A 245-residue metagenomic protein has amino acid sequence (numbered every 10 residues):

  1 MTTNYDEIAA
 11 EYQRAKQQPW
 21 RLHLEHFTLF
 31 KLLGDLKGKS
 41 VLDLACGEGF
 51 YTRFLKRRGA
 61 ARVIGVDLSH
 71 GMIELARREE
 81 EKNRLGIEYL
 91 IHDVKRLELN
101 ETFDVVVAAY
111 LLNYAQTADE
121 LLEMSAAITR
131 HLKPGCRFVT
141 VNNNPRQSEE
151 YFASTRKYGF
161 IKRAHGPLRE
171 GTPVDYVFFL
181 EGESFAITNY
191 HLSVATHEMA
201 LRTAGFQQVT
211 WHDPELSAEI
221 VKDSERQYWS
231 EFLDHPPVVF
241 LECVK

Functional and structural regions predicted by a protein language model:
M1-L36, F50-F54: Conserved class I S-adenosyl-L-methionine
G38-S40: Nucleotide donor/acceptor-binding cores
L42-L44, E48-R96: Class I SAM-dependent methyltransferase SAM/SAH-binding core
E98-V106: A short acidic, Gly/Pro-enriched loop at the edge of an enzyme's catalytic core that lines a small-molecule cofactor
V105-D119: A short SAM/SAH-binding and catalytic strip from SAM-dependent methyltransferases
L122-P134: A short glycine-rich, Lys/Arg-flanked "PGG" loop and its adjoining helix->strand segment in the class I
V139-M199, A218: SAM-dependent methyltransferase
T196, A200-K245: C-terminal lobe and adjacent flexible extensions of AdoMet/dcAdoMet transferase-like proteins
